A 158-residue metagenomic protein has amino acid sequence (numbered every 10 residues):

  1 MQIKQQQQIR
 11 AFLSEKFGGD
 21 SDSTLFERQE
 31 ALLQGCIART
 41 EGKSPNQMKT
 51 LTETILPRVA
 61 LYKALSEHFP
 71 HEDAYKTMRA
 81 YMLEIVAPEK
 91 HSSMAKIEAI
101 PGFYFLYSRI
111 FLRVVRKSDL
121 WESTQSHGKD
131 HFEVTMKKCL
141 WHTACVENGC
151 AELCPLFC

Functional and structural regions predicted by a protein language model:
M1-F132, L140-F157: N-terminal accessory segment detector
